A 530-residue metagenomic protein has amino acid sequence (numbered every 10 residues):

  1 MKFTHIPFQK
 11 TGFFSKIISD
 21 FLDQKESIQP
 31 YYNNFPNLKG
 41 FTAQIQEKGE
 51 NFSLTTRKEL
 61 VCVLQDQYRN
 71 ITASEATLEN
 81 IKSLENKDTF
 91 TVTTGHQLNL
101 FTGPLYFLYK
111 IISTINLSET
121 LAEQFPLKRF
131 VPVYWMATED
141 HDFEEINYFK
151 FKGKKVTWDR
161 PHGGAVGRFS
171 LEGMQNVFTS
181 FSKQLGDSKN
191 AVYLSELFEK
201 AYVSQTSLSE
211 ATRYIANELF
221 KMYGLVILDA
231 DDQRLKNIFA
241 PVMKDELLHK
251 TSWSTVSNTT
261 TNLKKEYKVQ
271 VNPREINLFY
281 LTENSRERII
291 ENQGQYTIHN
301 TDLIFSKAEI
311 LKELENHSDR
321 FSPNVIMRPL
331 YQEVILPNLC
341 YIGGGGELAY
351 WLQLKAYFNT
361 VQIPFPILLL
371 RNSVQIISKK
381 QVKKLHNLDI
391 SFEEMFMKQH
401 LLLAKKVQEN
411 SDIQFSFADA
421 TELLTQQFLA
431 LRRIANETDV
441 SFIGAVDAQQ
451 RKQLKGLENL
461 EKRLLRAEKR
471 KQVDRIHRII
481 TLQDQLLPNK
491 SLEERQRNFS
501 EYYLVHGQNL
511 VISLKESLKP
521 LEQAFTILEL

Functional and structural regions predicted by a protein language model:
M1-A73: N-terminal leader/transition segments
M1-F3, I215, L219-F305, E309-K312 (+2 more regions): Long, compositionally biased intrinsically disordered regions
K87-A122: N-terminal catalytic cores of NTP/NDP-binding nucleotidyl/phosphoryl-transfer enzymes
P104-L105, S118-D142, P366: Glycine-rich phosphate/pyrophosphate-binding loops and their adjacent beta-strand/loop elements at enzyme active sites
L105-Y106, F143-F149, I238-M243: Short acidic, glycine/serine/threonine-rich loops at helix termini
F143-F151, I376-V407: A structural-propensity feature for long, helix-poor, extended segments
K150-V177: A glycine-rich helix N-cap at a beta->alpha junction
V269-L339, G345-A356, F365-I367, N372 (+2 more regions): A translation/RNA-centric and nucleic-acid-associated enzymatic feature enriched in Class II aminoacyl-tRNA synthetases
